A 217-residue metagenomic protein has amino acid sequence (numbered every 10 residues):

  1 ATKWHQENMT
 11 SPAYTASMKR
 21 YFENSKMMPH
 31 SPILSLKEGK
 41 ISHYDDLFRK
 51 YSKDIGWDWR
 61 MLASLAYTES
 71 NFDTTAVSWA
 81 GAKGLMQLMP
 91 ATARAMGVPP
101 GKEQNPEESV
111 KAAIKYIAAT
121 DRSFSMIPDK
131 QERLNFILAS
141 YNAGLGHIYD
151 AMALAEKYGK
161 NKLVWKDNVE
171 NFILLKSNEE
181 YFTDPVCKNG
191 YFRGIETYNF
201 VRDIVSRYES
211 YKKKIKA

Functional and structural regions predicted by a protein language model:
A1-K26, G39-S42, R207-Y211: Extended ligand-binding regions for polar small-molecule ligands
N24-F72, V110, D121-P128, K216-A217: Export/targeting segments at the very N-terminus of extracytoplasmic proteins
M27-S31, S70-V77, T120-S123, A143-Y158: Secretory-pathway/luminal and periplasmic proteins that interact with or process carbohydrate-rich
S31-E38, F48-Y51, D73-V77, A95-P106 (+3 more regions): Second-shell loop/turn segments in exported
D58-S64, K83, Q131-A139: Alpha-helical scaffolds flanking conserved acidic
T75-G101, E108-A119, I204: Substrate-binding/active-site groove segments that recognize and process beta-1,4-linked N-acetyl-hexosamine
E132-S210: Catalytic and substrate-binding regions of cell-wall glycan-acting enzymes that process beta-1,4-linked
